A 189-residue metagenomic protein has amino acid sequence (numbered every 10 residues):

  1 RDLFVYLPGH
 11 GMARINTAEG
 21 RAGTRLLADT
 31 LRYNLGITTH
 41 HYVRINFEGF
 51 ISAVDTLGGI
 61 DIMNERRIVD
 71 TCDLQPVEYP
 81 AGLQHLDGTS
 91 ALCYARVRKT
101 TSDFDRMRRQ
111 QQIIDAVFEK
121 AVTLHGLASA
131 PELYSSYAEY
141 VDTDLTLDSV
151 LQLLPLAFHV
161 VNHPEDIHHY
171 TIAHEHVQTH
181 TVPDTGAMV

Functional and structural regions predicted by a protein language model:
R1-V189: Non-catalytic, solvent-exposed segments at the cell envelope interface
